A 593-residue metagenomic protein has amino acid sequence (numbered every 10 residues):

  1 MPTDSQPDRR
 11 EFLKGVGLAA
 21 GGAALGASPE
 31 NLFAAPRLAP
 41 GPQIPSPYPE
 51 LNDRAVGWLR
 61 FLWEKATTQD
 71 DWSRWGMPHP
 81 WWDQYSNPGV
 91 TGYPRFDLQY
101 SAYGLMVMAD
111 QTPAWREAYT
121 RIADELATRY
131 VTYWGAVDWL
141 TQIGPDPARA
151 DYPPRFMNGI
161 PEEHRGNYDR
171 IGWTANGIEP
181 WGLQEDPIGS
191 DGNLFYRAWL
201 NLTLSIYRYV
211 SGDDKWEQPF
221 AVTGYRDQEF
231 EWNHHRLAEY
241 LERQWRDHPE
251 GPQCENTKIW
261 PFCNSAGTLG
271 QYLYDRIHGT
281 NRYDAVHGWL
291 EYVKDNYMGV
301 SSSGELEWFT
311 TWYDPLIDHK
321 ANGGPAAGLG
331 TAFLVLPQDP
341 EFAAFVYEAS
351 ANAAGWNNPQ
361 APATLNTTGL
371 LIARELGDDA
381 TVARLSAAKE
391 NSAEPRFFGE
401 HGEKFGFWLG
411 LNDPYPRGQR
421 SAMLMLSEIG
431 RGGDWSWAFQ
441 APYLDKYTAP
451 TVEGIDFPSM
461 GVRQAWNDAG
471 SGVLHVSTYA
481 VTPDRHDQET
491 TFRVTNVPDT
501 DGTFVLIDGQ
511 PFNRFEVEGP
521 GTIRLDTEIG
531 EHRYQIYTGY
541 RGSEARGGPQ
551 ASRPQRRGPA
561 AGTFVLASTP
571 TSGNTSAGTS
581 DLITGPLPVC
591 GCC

Functional and structural regions predicted by a protein language model:
P2-A20: N-terminal secretory signal peptides and thylakoid transit peptides that target proteins across membranes
D4-D8, G26-P40: C-terminal segment of N-terminal export signals and the immediately downstream linker at the start of the mature
P36-W82, R95-L98, A102, V107 (+9 more regions): Terminal, non-catalytic domain-edge segments
Q84-R121, E125-G135: N-terminal carbohydrate-binding/catalytic regions of secreted carbohydrate-active enzymes
W115-I259, S265, G304-E307: Extended ligand-binding groove/face enriched in aromatic
Y225-W232, R236, D247-T364: Extended ligand-binding clefts on enzyme/binding-domain cores
I507-L525: Solvent-exposed beta-strand/loop surfaces of large extracellular or lumenal domains
R553-A560, P570-C590: Ser/Thr/Gly/Pro-rich low-complexity, disordered linker/stalk segments of secreted and cell-surface proteins
